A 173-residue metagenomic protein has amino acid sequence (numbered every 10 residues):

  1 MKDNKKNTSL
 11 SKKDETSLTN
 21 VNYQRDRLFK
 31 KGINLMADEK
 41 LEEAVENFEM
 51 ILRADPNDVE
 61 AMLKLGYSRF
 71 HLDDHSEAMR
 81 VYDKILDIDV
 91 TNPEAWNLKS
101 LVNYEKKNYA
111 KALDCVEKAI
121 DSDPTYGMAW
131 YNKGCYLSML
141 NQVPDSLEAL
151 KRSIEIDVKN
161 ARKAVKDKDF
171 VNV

Functional and structural regions predicted by a protein language model:
T8-L10, A37-M50, H71-K84, E105-K118 (+1 more regions): Structural signature of tandem alpha-helical TPR/SEL1-like repeats, specifically the intra-repeat loop/turn
S9-R27: TPR-adjacent "capping" and linker segments in tetratricopeptide-repeat scaffold/adaptor proteins
V21-A54, E60, Y67-H71: Alpha-helical segment of the N-proximal tetratricopeptide repeat
K64, L98, N132, K166-D167: Canonical tetratricopeptide repeat
